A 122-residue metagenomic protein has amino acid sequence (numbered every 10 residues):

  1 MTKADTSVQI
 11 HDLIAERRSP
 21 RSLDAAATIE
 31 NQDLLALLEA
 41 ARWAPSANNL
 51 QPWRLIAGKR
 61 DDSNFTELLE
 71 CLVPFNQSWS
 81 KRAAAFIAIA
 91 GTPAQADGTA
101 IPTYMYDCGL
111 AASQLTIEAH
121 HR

Functional and structural regions predicted by a protein language model:
M1-F86: N-terminal amphipathic, basic helical "cap/leader" segment at the start of enzyme domains
R17, A41-R42, I87, A96-R122: Small-aliphatic-rich amphipathic alpha-helix that forms the alpha element of a beta-alpha
D61, A90, G109: Anionic group-transfer/hydrolysis microenvironments
T92-A94: Short connector loops/turns at beta-strand edges and beta->alpha or beta->beta junctions
